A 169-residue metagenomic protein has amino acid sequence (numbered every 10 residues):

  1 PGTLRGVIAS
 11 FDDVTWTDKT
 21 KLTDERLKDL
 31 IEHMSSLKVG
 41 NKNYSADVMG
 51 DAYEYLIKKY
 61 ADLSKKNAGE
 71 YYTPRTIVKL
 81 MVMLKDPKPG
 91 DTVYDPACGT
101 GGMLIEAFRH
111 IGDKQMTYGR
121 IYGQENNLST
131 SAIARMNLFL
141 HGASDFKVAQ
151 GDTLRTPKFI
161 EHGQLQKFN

Functional and structural regions predicted by a protein language model:
P1-P89, K147-K158: Non-catalytic, mostly N-terminal accessory regions of nucleic-acid modification and defense proteins
N67-Q166: Conserved S-adenosyl-L-methionine
N169: Conserved acidic residues
